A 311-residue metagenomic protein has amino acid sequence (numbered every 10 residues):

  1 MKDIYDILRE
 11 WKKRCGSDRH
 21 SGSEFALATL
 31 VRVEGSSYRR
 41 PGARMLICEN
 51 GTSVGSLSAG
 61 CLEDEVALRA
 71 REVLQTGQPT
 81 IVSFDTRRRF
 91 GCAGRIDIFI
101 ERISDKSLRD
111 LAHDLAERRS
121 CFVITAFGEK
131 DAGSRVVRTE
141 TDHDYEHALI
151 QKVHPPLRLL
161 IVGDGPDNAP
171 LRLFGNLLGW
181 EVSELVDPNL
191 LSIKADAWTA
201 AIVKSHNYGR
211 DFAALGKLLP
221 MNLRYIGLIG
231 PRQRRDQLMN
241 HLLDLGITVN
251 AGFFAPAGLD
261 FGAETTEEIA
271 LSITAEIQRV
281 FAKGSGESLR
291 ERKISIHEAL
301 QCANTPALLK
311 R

Functional and structural regions predicted by a protein language model:
M1-V186, L191-T199, A213, H241-L242 (+2 more regions): Segments forming oxygen-rich coordination pockets for charged ligands
V33, H206-G209, P231-R234: Short glycine-rich anion-binding loops that position phosphate/pyrophosphate groups of nucleotides and phosphorylated
E63-D64, L190-L191, R232-Q237, L245 (+1 more regions): Short gly/pro/ser/thr-enriched loop/turn and capping motifs at secondary-structure boundaries
I161-V162, I202-K204, I229: Short hydrophobic segments within beta-strands
A200, K217-H241: ADP-ribose/adenylate-binding Rossmann-like module
A201, D244-I247: Short, hinge-like loop/turn segments at secondary-structure boundaries
G209-R210, G216: Cytosolic regulatory regions of ion transport systems
V249-G284: Active-site capping/gating segments
